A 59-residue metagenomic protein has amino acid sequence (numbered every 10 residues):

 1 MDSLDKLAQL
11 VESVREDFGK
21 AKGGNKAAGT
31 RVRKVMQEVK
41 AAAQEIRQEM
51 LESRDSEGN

Functional and structural regions predicted by a protein language model:
M1-K20: N-terminal acidic leader/helix
D5, E12, Q37-Q44: Generic structural signal for well-ordered, non-transmembrane alpha-helical segments in soluble/cytosolic regions
L10, V35, E49, S53: Short acidic/histidine-centered micro-motifs embedded in hydrophobic/aromatic stretches that mark compact functional
F18-K22, I46, M50-S53: Secondary-structure edge/capping motif, primarily at the C-terminal ends of alpha-helices and the immediately following
K22, K26-T30: Short, surface-exposed loop/turn segments at secondary-structure junctions
G29-Q37: Short, charged, amphipathic alpha-helical segments
S53-N59: Membrane-interface helix-loop junctions in multi-pass transporters/channels
